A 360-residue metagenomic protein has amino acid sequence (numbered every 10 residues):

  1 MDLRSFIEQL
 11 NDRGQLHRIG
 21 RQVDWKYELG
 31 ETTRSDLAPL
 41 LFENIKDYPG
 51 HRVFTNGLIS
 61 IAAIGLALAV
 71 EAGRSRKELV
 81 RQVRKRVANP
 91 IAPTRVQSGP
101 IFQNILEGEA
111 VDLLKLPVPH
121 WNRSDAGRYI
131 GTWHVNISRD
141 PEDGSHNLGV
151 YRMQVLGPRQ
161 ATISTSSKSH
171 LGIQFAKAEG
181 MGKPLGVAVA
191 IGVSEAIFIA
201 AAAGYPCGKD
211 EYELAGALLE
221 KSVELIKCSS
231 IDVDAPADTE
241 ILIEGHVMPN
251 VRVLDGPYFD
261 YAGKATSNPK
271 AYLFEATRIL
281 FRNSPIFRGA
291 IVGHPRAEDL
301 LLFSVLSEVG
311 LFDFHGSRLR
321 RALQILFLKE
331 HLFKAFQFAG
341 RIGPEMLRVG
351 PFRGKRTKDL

Functional and structural regions predicted by a protein language model:
M1-Y258, G263-L273, T277-L360: Extended, highly charged
